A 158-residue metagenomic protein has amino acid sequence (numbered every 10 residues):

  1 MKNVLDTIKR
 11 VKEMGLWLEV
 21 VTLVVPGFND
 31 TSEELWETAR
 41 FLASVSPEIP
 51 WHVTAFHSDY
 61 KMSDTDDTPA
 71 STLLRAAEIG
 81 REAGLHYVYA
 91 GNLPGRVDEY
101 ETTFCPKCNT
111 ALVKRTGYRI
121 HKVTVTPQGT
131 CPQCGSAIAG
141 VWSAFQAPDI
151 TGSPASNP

Functional and structural regions predicted by a protein language model:
M1-S71: Conserved AdoMet/S-adenosylmethionine-binding subsite of the radical SAM
A70-G80: Short alpha-helix
Y100-T102, Q128: Residues immediately within or flanking Cys/His clusters that coordinate Zn2+ in small zinc-binding modules
C105-C108, C131-C134: Short cysteine-rich clusters marking metal-coordination/redox-active sites
A111, A137: Cys/His-rich metal-chelating microdomains
K114-R115, G140-V141: Short, non-ligating residues that shape and space the ligands of small metal-coordination modules and catalytic
I120-P132, Q146-N157: Short cysteine/histidine-rich metal-coordination sites, predominantly Zn2+-binding motifs
